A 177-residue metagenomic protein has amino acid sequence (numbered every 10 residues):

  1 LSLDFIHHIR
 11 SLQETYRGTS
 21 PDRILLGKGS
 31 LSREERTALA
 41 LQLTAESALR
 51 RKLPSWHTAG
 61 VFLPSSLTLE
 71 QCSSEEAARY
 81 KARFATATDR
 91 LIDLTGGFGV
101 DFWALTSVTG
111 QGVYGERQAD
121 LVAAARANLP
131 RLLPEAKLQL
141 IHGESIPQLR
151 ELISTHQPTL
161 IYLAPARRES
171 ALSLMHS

Functional and structural regions predicted by a protein language model:
L1-S177: SAM-dependent transferase fold signal centered on methyltransferase-like domains, encompassing both Class I
